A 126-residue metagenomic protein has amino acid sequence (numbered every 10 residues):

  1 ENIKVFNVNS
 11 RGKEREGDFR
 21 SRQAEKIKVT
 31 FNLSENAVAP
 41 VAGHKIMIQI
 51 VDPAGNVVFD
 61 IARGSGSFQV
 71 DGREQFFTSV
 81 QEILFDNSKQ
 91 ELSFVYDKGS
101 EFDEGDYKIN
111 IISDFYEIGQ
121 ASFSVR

Functional and structural regions predicted by a protein language model:
E1-R126: Membrane-proximal structural modules of membrane-associated proteins and complexes
